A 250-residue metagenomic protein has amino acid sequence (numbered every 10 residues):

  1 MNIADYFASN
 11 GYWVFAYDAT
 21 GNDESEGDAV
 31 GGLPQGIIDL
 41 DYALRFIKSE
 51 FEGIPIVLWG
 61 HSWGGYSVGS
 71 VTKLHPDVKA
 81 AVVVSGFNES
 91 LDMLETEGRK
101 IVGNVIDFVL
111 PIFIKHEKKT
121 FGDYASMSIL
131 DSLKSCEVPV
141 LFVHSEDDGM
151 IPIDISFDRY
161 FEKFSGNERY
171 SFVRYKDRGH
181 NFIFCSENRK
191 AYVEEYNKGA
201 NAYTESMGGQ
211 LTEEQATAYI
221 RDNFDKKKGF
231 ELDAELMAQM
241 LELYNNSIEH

Functional and structural regions predicted by a protein language model:
A4-E26: Conserved alpha/beta-hydrolase
V30-F51: Alpha/beta-hydrolase active-site loop
F51-S62: Alpha/beta-hydrolase fold nucleophile elbow
S70-G122: Hydrolase active-site cap/lid region
C136, F142-H144, D148: Short beta-strand/loop motif that positions the catalytic acidic residue of the alpha/beta-hydrolase fold
V138, P152-E162: Short alpha-helix in the alpha/beta-hydrolase fold that links the catalytic acid
D147-I151, H180-F182: Acidic catalytic loop of the alpha/beta-hydrolase fold
N167-H250: C-terminal catalytic histidine-bearing segment of alpha/beta-hydrolase fold enzymes
